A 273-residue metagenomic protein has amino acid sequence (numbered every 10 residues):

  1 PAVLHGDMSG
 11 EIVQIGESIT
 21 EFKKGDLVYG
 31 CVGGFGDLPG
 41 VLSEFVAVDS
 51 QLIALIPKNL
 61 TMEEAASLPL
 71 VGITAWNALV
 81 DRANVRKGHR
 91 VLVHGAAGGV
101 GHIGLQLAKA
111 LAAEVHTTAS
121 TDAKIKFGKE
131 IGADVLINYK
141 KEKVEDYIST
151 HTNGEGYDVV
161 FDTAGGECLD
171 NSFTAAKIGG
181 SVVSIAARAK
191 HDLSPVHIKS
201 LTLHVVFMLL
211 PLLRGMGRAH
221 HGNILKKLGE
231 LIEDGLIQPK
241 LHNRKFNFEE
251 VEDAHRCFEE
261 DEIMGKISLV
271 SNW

Functional and structural regions predicted by a protein language model:
P1-G34: Glycine-rich beta-strand-centered segment in the early N-terminal region that forms part of a ligand/cofactor-binding
I15-E17, G33-G34, A96, A187 (+1 more regions): Short, surface-exposed secondary-structure boundary micro-motifs
E21, C31-G95: NAD(P)H dinucleotide-binding glycine-rich loop of Rossmann-like/cofactor-binding domains, especially the beta1-alpha1
A66-K141: Mid-domain Rossmann-like dinucleotide-binding core that forms the NAD(H)/NADP(H) cofactor-binding site
L136-H204: Glycine-rich cofactor phosphate-binding loops and adjacent beta1-alpha1 units of small-molecule cofactor enzyme domains
D146, P195-R244: C-terminal substrate-binding/catalytic core of Rossmann-like NAD(P)-dependent dehydrogenases/reductases
G229-N243, E252-W273: C-terminal capping/lid region of NAD(P)-dependent oxidoreductase domains
